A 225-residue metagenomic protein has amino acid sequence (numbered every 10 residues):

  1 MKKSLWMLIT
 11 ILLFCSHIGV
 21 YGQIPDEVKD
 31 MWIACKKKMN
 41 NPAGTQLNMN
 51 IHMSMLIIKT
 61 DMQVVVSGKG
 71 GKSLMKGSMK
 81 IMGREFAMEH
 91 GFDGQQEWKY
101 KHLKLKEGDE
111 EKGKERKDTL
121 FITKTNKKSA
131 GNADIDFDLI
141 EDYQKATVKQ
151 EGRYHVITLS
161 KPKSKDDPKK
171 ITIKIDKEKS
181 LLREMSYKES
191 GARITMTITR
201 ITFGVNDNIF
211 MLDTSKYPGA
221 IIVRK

Functional and structural regions predicted by a protein language model:
M1-L8: Bacterial N-terminal signal peptides that target proteins for export
L8-H17: Bacterial N-terminal signal peptides
I18-G71, K216-K225: N-terminal leader/targeting segments and the immediate start of mature chains
G22, N50, M82, Q144 (+1 more regions): Gly/Pro-enriched, hydrophobic low-complexity segments that function as extracytoplasmic propeptides/linkers
E27-D30, L47, D134-T147, M196: A short, amphipathic edge element
N41-G44, V65-L74, G91-E97, E151-G152 (+2 more regions): Short, solvent-exposed coil/turn segments at beta-strand boundaries
H52-I58, K76-R84, S129-D142, P162-D166: Short, solvent-exposed secondary-structure boundary motifs
V65-A130, A192-T197: An acidic-aromatic
